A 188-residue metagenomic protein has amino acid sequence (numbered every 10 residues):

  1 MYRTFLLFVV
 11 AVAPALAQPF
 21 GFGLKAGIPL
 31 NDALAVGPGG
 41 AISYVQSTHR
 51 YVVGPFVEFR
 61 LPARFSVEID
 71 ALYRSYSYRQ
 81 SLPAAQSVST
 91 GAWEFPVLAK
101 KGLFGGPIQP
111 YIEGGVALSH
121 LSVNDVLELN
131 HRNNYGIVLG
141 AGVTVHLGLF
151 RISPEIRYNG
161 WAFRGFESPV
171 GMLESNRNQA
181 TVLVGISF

Functional and structural regions predicted by a protein language model:
M1-F8: Sec-dependent signal peptide recognition, specifically the positively charged N-region followed immediately by
A13-A17: Sec/Tat signal peptide C-region and signal peptidase I cleavage site
Q18, S47-Y51, S89-F95, H131-I137 (+1 more regions): Residues that define the transmembrane beta-barrel architecture of outer-membrane proteins
F20, I28-L30, L34, V53-N124 (+1 more regions): Gram-negative (and chloroplast) outer-membrane scaffold detector with strong preference for beta-barrel transmembrane
L30-V52, R132: Surface-exposed strand-loop-strand hairpins of Gram-negative outer-membrane beta-barrel proteins
G39-Y44, S81-S87, V123-L129, E167-M172: Extracellular loop and loop/strand-boundary signature of outer-membrane beta-barrel proteins
R64, E68-D70, S75, L139 (+1 more regions): Predominantly the C-terminal beta-signal and adjacent terminal strand-loop region of outer-membrane beta-barrel
